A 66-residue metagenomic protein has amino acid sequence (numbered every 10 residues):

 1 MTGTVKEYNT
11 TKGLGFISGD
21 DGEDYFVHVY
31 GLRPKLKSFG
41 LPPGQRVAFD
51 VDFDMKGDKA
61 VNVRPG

Functional and structural regions predicted by a protein language model:
M1-T11: Structural detector for short beta-strands of small beta-barrel domains
N9, D20, F53-M55: A generic beta-sheet turn/junction motif
T10, F39, R64-G66: Long, polar low-complexity intrinsically disordered regions
K12-I17: Short aromatic-glycine-enriched beta-strand elements
D24-S38: Beta-strand/loop nucleic-acid-binding surfaces
K35-A48: Short nucleic-acid-contacting surface segments enriched for D/E, G, S/T with interspersed K/R
D52-G66: OB-fold/S1-family single-stranded nucleic acid-binding modules
